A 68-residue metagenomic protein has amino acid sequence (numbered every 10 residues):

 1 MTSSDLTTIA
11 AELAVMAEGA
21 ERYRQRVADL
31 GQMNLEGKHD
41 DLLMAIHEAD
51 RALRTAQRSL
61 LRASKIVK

Functional and structural regions predicted by a protein language model:
M1-L30: N-terminal acidic leader/helix
D29-I66: Short, charge-rich amphipathic interface segments used for partner binding and complex assembly
